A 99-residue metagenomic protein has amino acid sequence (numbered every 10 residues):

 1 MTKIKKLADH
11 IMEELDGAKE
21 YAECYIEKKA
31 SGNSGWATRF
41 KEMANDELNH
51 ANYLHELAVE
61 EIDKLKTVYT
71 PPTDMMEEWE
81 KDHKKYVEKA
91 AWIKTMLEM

Functional and structural regions predicted by a protein language model:
M1-M99: Non-heme di-metal
